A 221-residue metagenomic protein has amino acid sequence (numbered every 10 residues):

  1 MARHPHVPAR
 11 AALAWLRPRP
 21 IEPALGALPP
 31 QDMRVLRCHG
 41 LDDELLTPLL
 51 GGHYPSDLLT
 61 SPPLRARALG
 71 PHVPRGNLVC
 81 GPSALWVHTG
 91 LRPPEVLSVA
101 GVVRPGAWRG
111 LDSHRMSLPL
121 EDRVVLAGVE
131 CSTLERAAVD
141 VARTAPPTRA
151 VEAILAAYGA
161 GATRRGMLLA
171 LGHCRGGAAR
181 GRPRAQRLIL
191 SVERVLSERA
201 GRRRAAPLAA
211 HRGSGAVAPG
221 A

Functional and structural regions predicted by a protein language model:
M1-A221: Short gly/ser-rich loop at a beta-strand->alpha-helix junction or flexible surface loop bordering the NTP-binding
